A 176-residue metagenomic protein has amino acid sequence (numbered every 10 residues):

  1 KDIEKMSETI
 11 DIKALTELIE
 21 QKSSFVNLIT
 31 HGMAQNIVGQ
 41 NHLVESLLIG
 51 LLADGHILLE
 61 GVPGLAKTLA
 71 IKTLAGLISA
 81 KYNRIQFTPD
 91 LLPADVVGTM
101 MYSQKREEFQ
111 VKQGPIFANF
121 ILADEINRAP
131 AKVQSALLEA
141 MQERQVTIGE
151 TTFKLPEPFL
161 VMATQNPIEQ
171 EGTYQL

Functional and structural regions predicted by a protein language model:
I19-L65: Pre-Walker A (pre-P-loop) alpha-helix and adjacent loop at the N terminus of AAA/AAA+ ATPase modules, a conserved
S46-I49, Y102-L122: Conserved alpha-helical scaffold flanking the Walker A/P-loop in AAA+ ATPase domains
L51-T88: Walker A/P-loop
I57, I121, F159: Conserved beta-strand position immediately N-terminal to the Walker
G61, D124-E125, A136: Walker B catalytic acidic pair
V62, V96, T164: P-loop (Walker A) phosphate-binding loop of NTP-binding proteins
P93-V97, T173-L176: Conserved AAA+ ATPase core "coupling" helix
S103-E108, E125-V133, M141-L176: Canonical AAA+ ATPase core
